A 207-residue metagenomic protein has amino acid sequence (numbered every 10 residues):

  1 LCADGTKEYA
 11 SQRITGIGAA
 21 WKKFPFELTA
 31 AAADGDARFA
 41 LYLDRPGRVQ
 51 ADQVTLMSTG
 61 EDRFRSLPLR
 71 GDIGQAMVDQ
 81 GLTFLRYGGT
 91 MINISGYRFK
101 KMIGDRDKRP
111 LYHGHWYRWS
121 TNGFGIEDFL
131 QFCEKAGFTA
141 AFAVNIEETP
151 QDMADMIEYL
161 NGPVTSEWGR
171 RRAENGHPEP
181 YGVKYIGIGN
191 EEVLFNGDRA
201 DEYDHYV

Functional and structural regions predicted by a protein language model:
A3-D34: Extracellular carbohydrate recognition and processing domains and analogous Trp-centered ligand-binding platforms
P25-T55, A173: Extracellular beta-strand ligand-recognition surfaces/modules
F26, G81, C133, M156 (+1 more regions): Conserved, mostly hydrophobic/aromatic
G35, G81-T83, A136-A140, E179-I186: Short, well-ordered coil/turn segments that N-cap beta-strands
A37, P68-D72, T121-F129, P163-P178: Alpha-helical scaffolding within the catalytic cores of extracellular/periplasmic polymer-degrading hydrolases
Q53-A136, A141-A143: Active-site-adjacent substrate/metal-binding segments within catalytic domains of carbohydrate-active enzymes
T90-N93, I146-T149, N190-F195: Solvent-exposed loop/turn segments at secondary-structure junctions within structured extracellular/periplasmic domains
D155, Y159-W168, R172-V207: Active-site neighborhood of glycoside hydrolase catalytic domains
